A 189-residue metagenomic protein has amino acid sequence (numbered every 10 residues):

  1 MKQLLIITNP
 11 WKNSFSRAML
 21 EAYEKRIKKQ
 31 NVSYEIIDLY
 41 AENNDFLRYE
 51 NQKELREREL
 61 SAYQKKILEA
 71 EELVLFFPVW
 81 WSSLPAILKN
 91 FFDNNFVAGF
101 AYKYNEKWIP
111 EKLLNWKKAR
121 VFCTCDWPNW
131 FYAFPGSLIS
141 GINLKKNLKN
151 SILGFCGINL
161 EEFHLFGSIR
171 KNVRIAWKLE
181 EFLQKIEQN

Functional and structural regions predicted by a protein language model:
M1-A101, V173, W177-N189: N-terminal beta1-alpha1-beta2 submodule of the flavodoxin-like/Rossmannoid cofactor-binding fold
L5, Y34-D38, V121, L160-L165: Conserved beta-strand scaffold positions in the cores of enzyme catalytic domains, especially in NTP/NDP-utilizing
D45-L47, N129-Y132: A short acidic, helix-capping loop that chelates divalent metal ions and anchors anionic groups
A101-P110: A contiguous pocket-lining binding segment that forms or flanks enzyme active sites
P110-K117: Short, conserved loop/helix-junction motifs that constitute active-site signature segments in enzyme catalytic cores
V121-P128: Active-site segments of SGNH/GDSL-like serine hydrolases that catalyze O-acetyl group transfer/hydrolysis on lipids
F131, P135-N189: Glycine-rich phosphate/pyrophosphate-binding loop and the adjoining helix
